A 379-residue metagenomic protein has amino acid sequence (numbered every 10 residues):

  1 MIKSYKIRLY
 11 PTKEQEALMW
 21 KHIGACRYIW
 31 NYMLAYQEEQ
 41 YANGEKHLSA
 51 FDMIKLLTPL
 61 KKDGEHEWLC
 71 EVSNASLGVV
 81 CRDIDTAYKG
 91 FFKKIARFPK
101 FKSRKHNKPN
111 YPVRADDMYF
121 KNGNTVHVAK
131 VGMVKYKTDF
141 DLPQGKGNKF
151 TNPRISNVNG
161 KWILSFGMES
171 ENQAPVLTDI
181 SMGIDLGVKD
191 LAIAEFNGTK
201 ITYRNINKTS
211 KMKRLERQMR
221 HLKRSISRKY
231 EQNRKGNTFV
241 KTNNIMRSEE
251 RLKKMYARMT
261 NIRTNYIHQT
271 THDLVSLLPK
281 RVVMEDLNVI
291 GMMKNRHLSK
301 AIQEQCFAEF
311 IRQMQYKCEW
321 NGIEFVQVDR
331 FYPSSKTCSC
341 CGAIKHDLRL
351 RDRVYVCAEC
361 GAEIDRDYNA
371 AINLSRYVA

Functional and structural regions predicted by a protein language model:
M1-L77: Gly/serine-rich nucleotide phosphate-binding loop at the start of the catalytic core of nucleotide/ADP-ribose-handling
K3, Q144-K146, N157-A379: Positively charged, helix-rich recognition surfaces that bind polyanionic ligands
Y10, M33, A129-V131, V158 (+1 more regions): Structured loops at beta-to-helix junctions and adjacent beta-edge loops in soluble globular domains
M33, V79-F91, Y368-A379: Stable alpha-helical structural segments in soluble proteins, enriched in small hydrophobic residues
L34-Y41, Y88, F92-P99, S170: Long, hydrophobic, amphipathic alpha-helical segments used as structural scaffolds
D52-S156: Acidic carboxylate diad motif detector
